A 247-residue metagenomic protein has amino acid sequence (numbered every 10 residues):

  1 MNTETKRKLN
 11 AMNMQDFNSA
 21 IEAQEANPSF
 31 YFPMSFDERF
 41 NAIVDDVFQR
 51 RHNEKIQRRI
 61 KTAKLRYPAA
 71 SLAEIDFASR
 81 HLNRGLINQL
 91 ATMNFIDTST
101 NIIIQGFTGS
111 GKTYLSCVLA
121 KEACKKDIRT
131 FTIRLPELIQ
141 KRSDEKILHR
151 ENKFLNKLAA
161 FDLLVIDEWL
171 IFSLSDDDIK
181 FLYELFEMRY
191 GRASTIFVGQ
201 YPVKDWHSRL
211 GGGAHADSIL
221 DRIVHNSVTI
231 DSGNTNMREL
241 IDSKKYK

Functional and structural regions predicted by a protein language model:
R7, A20-I21, L138-A159, W169-K247: Replace "adjacent to P-loop NTPase cores in ATP/GTP-dependent enzymes" with "adjacent to NTP-binding cores
N10-Y67: Interdomain "pre-motor" coupling segment immediately N-terminal to P-loop NTPase/helicase cores
A69-M93: N-terminal pre-Walker A segment at the start of P-loop NTPase domains
E74-I75, S116, R134: Conserved hydrophobic/aromatic pocket- or pore-lining residues that grip, position, or stack substrates in active sites
S99-L115: Walker A/P-loop nucleotide-binding motif
T100, D127-R129, A160-L163, G191-F197: Loop/turn-to-beta-strand initiation segments
A120-I133: Post-Walker A helix-loop "phosphate-sensing" segment adjacent to the P-loop in P-loop NTPases
